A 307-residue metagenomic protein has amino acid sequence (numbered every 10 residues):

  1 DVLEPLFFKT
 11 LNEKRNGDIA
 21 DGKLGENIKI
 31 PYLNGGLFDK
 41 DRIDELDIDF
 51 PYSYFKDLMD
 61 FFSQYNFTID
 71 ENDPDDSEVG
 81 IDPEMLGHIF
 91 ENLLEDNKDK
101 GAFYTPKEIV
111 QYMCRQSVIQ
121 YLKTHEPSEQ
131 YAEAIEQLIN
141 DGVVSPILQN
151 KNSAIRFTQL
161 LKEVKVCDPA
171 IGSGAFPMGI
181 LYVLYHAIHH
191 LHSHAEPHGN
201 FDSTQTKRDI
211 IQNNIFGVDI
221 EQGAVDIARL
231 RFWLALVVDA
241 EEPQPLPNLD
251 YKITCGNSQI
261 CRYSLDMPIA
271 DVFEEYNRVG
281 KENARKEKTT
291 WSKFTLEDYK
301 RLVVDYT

Functional and structural regions predicted by a protein language model:
D1-Y185, N214, V218-G223, R231 (+1 more regions): Preference for the N-terminal adenyl/adenosyl cofactor-binding alpha/beta module
V118-N140, H192, L265-N283: Internal, charge-rich low-complexity segments
P127-F157, I188-R208, V237-P247: Short mixed-charge
Y182-H186, F232-L234, D266-V272: Short secondary-structure boundary/capping segments
Q205-I215, D250-G256: Extended charged low-complexity segments that act as oligomerization/scaffolding linkers
E221, D239, L246-N248, K252-T254 (+1 more regions): S-adenosyl-L-methionine
A228: Conserved SAM-binding loop
C261-T307: Basic, amphipathic N-terminal segments
